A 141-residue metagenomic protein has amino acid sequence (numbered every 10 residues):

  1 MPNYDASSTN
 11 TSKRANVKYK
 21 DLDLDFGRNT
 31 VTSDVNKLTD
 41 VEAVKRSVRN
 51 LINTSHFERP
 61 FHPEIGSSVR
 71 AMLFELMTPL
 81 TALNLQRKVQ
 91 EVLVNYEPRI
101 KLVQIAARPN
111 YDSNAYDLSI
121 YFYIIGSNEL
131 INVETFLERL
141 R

Functional and structural regions predicted by a protein language model:
M1-Q86, E91, V103, R108-R141: Immediate N-terminus of the mature polypeptide
V94-L102: Short secondary-structure junctions
